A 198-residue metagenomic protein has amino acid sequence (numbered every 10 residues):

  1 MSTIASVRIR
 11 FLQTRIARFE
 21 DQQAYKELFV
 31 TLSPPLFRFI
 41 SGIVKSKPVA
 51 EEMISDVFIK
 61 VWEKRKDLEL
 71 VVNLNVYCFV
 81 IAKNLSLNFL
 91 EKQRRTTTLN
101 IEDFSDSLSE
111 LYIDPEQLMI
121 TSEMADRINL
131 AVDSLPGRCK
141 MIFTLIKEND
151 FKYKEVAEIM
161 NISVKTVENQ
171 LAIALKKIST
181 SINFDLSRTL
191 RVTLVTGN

Functional and structural regions predicted by a protein language model:
M1-P35, E116, N198: N-terminal module of bacterial RNA polymerase sigma factors
T3-I4, E158-I159, L175-N198: C-terminal edge and immediately downstream basic/flexible tail or linker adjoining helix-turn-helix-like DNA-binding
S6-R10, T96-L118: Internal acidic/polar
A17-E27, F37-D56: Short, charged helix-capping/linker segments at alpha-helix termini
A17-R18, F58-N73, K92: Sigma70-family region 2
R38, E52-I59, V72-N84: Structural recognition of an alpha-helix C-terminal capping motif at a helix-to-coil junction
V80-L99: Arg/Lys-rich amphipathic alpha helix in sigma70-family domain 2
L130-D133, G137, M141, N149-T166: Helix-turn-helix DNA-binding module
